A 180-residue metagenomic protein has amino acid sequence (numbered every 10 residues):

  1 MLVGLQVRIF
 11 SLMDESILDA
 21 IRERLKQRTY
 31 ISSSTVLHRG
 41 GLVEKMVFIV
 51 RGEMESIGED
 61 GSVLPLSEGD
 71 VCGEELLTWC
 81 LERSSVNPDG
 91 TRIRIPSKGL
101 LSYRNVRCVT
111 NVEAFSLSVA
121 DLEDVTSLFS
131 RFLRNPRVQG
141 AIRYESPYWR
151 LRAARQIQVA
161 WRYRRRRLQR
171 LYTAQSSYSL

Functional and structural regions predicted by a protein language model:
L2-V109, E113, D121-D124, A141-Y144: Regulatory nucleotide-sensing modules
R83, R92-Y103, R107-V109, V119-L180: Calmodulin-binding regulatory segments centered on IQ motifs and their flanking, Ser/Pro-rich intrinsically disordered
